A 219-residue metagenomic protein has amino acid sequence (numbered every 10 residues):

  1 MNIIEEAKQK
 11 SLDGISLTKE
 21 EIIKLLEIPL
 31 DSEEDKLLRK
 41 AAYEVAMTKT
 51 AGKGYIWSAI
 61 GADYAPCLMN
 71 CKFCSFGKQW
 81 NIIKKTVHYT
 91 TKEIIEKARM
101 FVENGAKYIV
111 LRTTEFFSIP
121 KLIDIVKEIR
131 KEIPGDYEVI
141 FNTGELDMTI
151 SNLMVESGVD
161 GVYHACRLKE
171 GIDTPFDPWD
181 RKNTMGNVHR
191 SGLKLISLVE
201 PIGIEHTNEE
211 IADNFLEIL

Functional and structural regions predicted by a protein language model:
M1-L30, V102, D213-L219: Auxiliary Fe-S-binding modules of radical SAM enzymes
I4, I15, D35-R39, V87 (+4 more regions): Generic structural signal for well-ordered, non-membrane alpha-helical segments in soluble metabolic enzymes
G14, A42, C71, V188 (+1 more regions): Conserved, mostly hydrophobic/aromatic
L26-A41: Extreme N-terminal, non-catalytic leader segments that precede Walker-type/kinase nucleotide-binding cores
L37-W80, T86-R112: N-terminal pre-triad scaffold of radical SAM enzymes
A42, I94-K97, T184, N214 (+1 more regions): Aromatic/hydrophobic pocket-lining residues that form π-stacking "cages" and hydrophobic walls in ligand
K78-E93, F101-V126, R130-I204: Core AdoMet radical
K194-P201, E209-L219: Conserved mixed alpha/beta catalytic, RNA-binding, or beta-rich assembly cores of soluble enzyme, regulatory
